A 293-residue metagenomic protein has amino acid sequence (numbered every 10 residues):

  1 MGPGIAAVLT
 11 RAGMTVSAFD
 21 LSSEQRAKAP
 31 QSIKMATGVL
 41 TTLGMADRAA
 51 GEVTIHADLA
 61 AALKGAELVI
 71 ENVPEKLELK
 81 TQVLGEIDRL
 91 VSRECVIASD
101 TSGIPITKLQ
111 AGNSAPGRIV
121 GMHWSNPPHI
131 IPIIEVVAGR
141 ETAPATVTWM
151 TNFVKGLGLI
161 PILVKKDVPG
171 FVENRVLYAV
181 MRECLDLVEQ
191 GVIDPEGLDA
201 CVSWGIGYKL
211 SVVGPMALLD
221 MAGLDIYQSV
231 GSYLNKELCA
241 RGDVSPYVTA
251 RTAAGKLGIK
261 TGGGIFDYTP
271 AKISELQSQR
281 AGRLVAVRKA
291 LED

Functional and structural regions predicted by a protein language model:
M1-V39: NAD(P)+-binding Rossmann beta1-loop-alpha1 motif at the extreme N-terminus of oxidoreductases
R11-M14, P127-V137, V213, Y227-Q228: Acidic/polar active-site rim loop that often engages polyanionic ligands
A12, A145, L159-L163, Q190 (+1 more regions): NAD(P)-dependent Rossmann-like dehydrogenase/reductase catalytic/cofactor-binding core
S17, G156, L177-E183, G207: Structural/interface elements that position substrates and couple domains in central-metabolism enzymes
L21-K28, G38-I97, I104: Rossmann-like NAD(P)-binding element
V96-R175: Rossmann-fold dinucleotide-binding core
